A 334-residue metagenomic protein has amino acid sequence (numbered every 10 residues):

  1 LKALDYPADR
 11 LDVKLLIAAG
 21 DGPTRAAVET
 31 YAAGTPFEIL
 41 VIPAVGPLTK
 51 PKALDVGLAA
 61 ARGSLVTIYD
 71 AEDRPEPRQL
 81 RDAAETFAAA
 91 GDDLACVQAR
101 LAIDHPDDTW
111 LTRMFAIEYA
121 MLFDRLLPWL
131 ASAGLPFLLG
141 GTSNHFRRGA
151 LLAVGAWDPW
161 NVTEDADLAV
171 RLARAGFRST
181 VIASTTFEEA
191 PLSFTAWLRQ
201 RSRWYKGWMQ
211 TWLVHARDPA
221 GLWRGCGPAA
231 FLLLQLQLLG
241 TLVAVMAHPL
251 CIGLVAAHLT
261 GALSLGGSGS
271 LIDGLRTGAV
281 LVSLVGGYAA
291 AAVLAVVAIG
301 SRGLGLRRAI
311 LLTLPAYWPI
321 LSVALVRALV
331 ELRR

Functional and structural regions predicted by a protein language model:
K2-V45, A88: Acidic donor-binding segment of Leloir-type glycosyltransferases
D21, Y69, D73-P75, L101: Acidic metal-phosphate-binding loop of nucleotide-sugar-dependent transferases
T30-P36, L40-G63, P77-V162, S202-L213: Long helical/loop segments within the catalytic core of UDP-sugar-dependent glycosyltransferases, especially the large
V66: Short aromatic/hydrophobic "clamp" motif used to bind/position activated sugar donors
D70-R74, W160, L172: The conserved acidic donor/metal-binding loop of glycosyltransferases
V162-L168: Acidic donor-binding loop at a coil-to-helix junction in glycosyltransferase catalytic cores that engages
A169-F187: Catalytic donor-sugar/metal-binding loop of nucleotide-sugar-dependent glycosyltransferases
L236-R333: Membrane-embedded multi-pass helical conduit in multi-pass membrane proteins, especially envelope-biosynthetic
